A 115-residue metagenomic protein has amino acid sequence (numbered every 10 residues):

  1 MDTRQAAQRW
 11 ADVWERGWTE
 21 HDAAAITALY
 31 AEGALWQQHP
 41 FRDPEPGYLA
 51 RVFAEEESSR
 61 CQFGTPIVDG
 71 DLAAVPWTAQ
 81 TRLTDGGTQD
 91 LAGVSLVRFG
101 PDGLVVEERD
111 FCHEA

Functional and structural regions predicted by a protein language model:
M1-D2, L49-A115: A beta-strand edge to alpha-helix "cap/lid" segment located at domain peripheries
M1-E32: Short, low-complexity N-terminal intrinsically disordered segments enriched in polar/charged residues
A6-R9, P44, S58, L72: Charged catalytic carboxylate motif
W10, W14, W18, W36 (+2 more regions): Tryptophan-centered motif/residue detector
W10-V13, Y48, V52: A ubiquitous structural signal for well-ordered alpha-helices
A24, W36, S58-S59: A general structural signal for well-ordered secondary-structure junctions
L29-P44: A short gly/proline-enriched turn/hairpin at secondary-structure junctions
